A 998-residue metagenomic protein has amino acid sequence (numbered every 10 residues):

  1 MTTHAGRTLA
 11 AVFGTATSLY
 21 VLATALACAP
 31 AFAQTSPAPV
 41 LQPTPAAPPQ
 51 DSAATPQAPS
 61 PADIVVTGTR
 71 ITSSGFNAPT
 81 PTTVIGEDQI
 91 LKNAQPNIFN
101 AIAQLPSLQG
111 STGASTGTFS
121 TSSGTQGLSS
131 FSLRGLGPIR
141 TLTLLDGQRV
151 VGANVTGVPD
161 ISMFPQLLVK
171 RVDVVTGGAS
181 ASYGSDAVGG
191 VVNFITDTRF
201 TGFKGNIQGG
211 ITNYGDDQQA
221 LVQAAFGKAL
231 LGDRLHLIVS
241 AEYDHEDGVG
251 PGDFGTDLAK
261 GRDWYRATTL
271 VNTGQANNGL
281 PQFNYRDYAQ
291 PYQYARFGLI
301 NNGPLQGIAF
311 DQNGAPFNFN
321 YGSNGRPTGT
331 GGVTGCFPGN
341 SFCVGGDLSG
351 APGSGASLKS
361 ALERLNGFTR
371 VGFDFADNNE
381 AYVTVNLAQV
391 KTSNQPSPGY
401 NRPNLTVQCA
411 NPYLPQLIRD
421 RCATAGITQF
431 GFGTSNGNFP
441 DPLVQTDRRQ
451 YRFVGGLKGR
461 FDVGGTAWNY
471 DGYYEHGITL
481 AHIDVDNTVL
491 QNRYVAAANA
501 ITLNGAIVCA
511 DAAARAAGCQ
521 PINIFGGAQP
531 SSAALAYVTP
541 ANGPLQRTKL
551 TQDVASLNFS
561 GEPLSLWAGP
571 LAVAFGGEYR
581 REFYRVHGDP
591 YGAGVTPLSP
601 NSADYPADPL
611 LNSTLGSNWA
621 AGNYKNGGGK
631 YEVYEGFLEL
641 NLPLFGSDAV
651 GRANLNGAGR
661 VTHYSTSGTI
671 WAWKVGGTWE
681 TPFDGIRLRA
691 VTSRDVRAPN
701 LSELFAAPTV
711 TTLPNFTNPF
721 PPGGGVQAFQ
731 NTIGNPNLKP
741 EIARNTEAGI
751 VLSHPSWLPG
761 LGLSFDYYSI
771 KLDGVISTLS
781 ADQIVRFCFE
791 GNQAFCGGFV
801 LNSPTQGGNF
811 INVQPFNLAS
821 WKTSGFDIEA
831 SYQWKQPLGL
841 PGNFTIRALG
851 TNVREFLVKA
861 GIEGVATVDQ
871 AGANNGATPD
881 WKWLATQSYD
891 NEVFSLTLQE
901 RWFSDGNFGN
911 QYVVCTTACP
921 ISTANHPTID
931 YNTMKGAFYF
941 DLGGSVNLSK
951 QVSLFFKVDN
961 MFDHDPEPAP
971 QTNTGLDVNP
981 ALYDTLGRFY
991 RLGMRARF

Functional and structural regions predicted by a protein language model:
T2, K771-D773, R854, E900-T917 (+1 more regions): C-terminal beta-signal and adjacent terminal beta-strands/loops of Gram-negative outer-membrane beta-barrel proteins
T2-L105, R134, Q223, G227 (+6 more regions): N-terminal Sec signal peptide and the immediately downstream disordered periplasmic leader that contains the TonB box
Q42-P49, T80-S130, G147-I161, V174-S180: Periplasmic N-terminal accessory/gating domains of Gram-negative outer-membrane beta-barrel systems
R134, T141, V150, M163-Q208 (+1 more regions): A beta-strand signature from Gram-negative outer-membrane beta-barrel systems, especially the internal plug domain
V155, D247, T256-R262, N313-R364 (+7 more regions): Surface-exposed, low-complexity loop segments enriched in small/polar and acidic residues
R199-G202, L231-R234, F375-N379, R460-Y470 (+8 more regions): Short loop/turn motifs that connect adjacent beta-strands in outer-membrane beta-barrel proteins
A607-D608, S693, V710, G797 (+4 more regions): C-terminal beta-signal and terminal closure region of outer-membrane beta-barrel proteins
T711, F844-N947: C-terminal beta-barrel architecture of Gram-negative outer-membrane proteins
